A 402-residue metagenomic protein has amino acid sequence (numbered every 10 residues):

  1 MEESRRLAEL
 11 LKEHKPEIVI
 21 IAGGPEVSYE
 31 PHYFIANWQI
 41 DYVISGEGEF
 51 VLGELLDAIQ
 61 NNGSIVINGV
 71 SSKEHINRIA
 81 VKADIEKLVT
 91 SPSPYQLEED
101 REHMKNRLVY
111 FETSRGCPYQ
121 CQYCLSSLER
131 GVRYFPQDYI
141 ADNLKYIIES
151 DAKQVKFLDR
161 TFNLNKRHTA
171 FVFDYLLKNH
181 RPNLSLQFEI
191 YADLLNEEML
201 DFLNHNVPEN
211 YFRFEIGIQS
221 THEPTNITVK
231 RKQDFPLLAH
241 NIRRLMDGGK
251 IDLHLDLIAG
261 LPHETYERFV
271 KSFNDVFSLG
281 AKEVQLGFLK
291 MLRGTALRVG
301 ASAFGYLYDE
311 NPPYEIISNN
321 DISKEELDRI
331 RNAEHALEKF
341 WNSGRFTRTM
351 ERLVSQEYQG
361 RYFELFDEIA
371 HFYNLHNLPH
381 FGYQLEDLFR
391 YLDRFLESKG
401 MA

Functional and structural regions predicted by a protein language model:
M1-A141, K145, E149: Acidic, low-complexity intrinsically disordered segments
E3-L7, P136, H168-V172, E198-M199 (+2 more regions): Residues at alpha-helix caps and immediate loop-helix transition turns in enzyme cores, especially N- and C-cap
V19-I21, A141, I148-L158, N183-E189 (+2 more regions): Conserved C-terminal portion of the radical SAM core fold that forms the substrate/S-adenosylmethionine-binding
F34, T169-A170, M199-L200, T295-G300: Short aromatic-enriched loop/helix-cap "lid" or pocket-rim segments at secondary-structure transitions that line
N37-I40, Q60-G63, F173-Y175, S272 (+1 more regions): Short, hinge-like loop/turn segments at secondary-structure boundaries
S93-D247, I251: Radical SAM [4Fe-4S] cluster-binding motif and immediate context
C117, H335-A402: Radical SAM enzyme core and accessory elements
